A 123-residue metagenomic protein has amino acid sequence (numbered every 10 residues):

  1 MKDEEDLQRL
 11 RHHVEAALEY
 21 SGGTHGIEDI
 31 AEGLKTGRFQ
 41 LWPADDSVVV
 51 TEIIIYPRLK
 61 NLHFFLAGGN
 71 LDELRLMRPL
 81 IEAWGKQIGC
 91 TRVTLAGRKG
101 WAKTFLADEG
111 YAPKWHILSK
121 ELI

Functional and structural regions predicted by a protein language model:
M1-H25: Short amphipathic alpha-helix that is part of the acyltransferase structural core
M1-K2, V49, Y111: Generic structural motif
E5-Q8, H12, E28, D72-P79: Generic alpha-helical secondary structure signal
L18-F39: Active-site rim helix/loop that mediates acceptor-substrate recognition in acyltransferases
K35-D72: Conserved donor-binding loop and adjoining core beta-sheet/short helix segment in diverse acyl/aminoacyl transferases
Q40, D108-K114: Short secondary-structure junctions
L59-E109: Acyl-donor binding region in acyl/amide transferases
A112-I123: Conserved catalytic-core motifs of GNAT/GCN5-like acyltransferases
